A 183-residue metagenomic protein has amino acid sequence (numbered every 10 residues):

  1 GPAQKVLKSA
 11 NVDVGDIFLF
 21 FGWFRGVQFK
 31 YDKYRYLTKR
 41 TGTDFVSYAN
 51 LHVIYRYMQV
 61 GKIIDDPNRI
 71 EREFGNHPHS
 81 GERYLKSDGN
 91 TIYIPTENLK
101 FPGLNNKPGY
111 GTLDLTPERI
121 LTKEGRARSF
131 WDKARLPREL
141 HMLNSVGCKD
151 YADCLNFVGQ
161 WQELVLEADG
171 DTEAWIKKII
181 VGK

Functional and structural regions predicted by a protein language model:
G1-L51: Short N-terminal edge-element motif at the start of the domain
Q4, Q28, Q59, Q160-Q162: Residue-identity detector for glutamine
I17, R56-Y57: Conserved active-site beta-strand-loop modules that form the wall/rim of enzyme catalytic pockets and either contain
W23, Y57-Q59: Residue-level recognition of well-ordered beta-strand positions that form the cores of beta-sheet-rich folds across
T41-G42, Q59-K62: Short edge-strand/loop segments of extracellular domains
N50-Y55, K62-K183: Contiguous surface segments at macromolecular interaction interfaces
